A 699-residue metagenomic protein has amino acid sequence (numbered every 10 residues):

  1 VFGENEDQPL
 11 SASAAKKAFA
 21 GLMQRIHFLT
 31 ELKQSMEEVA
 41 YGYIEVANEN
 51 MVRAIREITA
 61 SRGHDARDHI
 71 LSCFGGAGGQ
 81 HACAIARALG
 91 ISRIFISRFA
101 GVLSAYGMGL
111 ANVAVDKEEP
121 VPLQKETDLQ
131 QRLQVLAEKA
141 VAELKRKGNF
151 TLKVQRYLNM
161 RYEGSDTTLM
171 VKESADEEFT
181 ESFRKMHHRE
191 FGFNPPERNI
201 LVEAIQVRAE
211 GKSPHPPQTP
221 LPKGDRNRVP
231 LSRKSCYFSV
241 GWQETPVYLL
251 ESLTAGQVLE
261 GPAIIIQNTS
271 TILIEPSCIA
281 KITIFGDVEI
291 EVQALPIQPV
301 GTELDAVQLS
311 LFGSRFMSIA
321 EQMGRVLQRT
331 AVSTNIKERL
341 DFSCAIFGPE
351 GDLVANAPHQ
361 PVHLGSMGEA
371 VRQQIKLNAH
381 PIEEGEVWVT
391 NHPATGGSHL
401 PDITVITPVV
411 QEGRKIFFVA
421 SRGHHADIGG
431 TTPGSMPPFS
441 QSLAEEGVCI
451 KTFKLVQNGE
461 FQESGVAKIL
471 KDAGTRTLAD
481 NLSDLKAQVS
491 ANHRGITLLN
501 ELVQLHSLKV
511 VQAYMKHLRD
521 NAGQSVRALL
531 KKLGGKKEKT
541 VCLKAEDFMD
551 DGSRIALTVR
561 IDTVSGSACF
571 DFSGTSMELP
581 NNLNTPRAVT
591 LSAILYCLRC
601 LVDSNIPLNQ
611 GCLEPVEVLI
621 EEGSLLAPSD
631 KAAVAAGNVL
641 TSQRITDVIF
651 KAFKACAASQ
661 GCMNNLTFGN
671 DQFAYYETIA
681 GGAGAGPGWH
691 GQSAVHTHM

Functional and structural regions predicted by a protein language model:
V1-A66, C73-M699: C-terminal, non-catalytic interaction/recognition modules in large multi-subunit enzymes and RNPs
